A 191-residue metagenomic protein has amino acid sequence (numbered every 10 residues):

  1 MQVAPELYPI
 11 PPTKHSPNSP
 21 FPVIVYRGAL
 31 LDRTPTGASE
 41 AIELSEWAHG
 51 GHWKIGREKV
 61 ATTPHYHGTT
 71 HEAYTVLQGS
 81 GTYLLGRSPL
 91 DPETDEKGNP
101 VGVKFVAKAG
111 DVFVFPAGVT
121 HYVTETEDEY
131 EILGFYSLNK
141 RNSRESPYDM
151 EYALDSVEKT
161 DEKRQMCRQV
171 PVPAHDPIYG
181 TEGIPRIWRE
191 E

Functional and structural regions predicted by a protein language model:
M1-P64, R186: A short, N-terminal "cap"/entry segment at the start of jelly-roll beta-barrel domains of the cupin/DSBH fold
V23-V25, A73, K104, V112-V114 (+1 more regions): Conserved hydrophobic/aromatic beta-strand scaffold that supports enzyme active sites
I55-K59, L84, F105, E125: N-terminal cap/leader regions of alpha/beta-hydrolase-fold enzymes, predominantly small-molecule hydrolases
H67-L90, V114: Short, conserved beta-strand element in jelly-roll/cupin
L85-V101: Short, structured beta-strand/loop micro-motifs enriched in basic residues and often containing a Trp
V106-E127: Conserved metal-binding segment of the jelly-roll/cupin
T124-E191: Double-stranded beta-helix
